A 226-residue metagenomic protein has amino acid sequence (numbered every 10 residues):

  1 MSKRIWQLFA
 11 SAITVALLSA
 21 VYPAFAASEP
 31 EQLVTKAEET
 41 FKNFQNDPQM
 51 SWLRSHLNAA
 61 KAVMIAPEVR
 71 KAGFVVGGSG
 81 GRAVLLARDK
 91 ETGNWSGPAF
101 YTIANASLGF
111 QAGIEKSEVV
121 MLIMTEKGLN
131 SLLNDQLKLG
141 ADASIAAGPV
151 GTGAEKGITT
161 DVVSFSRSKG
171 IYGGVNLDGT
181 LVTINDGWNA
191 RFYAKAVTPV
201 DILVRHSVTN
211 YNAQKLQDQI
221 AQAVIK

Functional and structural regions predicted by a protein language model:
M1, A26-A27: Absolute protein N-terminus
M1-S11: Bacterial N-terminal signal peptides that target proteins for export
A10-A20: Bacterial N-terminal signal peptides
A20-A26: Sec/Tat signal peptide C-region and signal peptidase I cleavage site
A27-K226: Small-residue-enriched, tightly packed secondary-structure blocks
